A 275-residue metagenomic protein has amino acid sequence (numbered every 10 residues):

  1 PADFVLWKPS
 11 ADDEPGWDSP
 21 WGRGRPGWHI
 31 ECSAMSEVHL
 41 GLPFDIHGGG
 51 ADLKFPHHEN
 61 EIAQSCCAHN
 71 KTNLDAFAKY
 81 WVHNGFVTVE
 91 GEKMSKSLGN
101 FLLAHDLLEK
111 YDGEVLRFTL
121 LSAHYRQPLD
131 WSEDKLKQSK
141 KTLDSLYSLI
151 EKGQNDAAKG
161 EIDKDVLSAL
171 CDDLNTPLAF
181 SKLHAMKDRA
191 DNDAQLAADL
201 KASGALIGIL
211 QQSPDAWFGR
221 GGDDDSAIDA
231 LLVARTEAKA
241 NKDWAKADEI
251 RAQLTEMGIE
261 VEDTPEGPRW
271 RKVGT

Functional and structural regions predicted by a protein language model:
P1-Q154: Alpha-helical recognition segments enriched in aromatics with Gly/Pro capping that present substrate-recognition
K93-T275: Structural preference for alpha-helix termini/caps and helix-kink/transition segments
